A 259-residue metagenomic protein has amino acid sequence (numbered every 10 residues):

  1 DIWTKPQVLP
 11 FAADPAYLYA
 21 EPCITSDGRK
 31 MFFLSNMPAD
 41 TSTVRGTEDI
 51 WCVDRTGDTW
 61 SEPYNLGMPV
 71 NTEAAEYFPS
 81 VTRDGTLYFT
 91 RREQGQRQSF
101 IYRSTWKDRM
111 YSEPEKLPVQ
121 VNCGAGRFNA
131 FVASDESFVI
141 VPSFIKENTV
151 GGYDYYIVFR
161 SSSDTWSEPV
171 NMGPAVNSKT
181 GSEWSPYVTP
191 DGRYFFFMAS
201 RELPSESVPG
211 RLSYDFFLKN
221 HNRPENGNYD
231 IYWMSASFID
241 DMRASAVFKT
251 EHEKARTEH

Functional and structural regions predicted by a protein language model:
D1-H259: Short, conserved micro-motifs composed of acidic
